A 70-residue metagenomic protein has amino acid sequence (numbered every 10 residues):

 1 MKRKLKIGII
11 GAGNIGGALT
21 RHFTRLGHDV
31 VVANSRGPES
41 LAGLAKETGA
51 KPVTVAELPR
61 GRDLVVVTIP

Functional and structural regions predicted by a protein language model:
M1-T48, V53: NAD(P)+-binding Rossmann beta1-loop-alpha1 motif at the extreme N-terminus of oxidoreductases
L44, T48-P70: Rossmann-like NAD(P)-binding element
